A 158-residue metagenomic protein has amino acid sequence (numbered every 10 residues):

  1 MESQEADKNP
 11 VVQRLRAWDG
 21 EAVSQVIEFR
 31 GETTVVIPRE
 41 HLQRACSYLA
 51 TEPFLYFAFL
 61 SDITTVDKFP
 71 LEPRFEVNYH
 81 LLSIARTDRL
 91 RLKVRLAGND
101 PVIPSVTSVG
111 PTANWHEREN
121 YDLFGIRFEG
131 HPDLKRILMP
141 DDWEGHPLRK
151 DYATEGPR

Functional and structural regions predicted by a protein language model:
M1-R158: Terminal low-complexity/charged segments
